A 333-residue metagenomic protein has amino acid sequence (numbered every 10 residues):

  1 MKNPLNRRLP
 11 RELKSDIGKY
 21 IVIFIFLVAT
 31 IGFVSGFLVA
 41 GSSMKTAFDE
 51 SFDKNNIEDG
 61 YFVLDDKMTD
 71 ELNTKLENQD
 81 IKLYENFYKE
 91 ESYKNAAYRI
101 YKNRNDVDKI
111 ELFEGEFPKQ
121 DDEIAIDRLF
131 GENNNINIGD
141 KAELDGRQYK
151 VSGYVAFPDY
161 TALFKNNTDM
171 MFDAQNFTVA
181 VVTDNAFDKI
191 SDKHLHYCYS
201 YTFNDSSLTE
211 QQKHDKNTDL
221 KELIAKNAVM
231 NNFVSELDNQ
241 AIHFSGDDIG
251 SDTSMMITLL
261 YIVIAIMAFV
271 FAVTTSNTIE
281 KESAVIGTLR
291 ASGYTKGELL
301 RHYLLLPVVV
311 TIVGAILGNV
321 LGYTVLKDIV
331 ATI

Functional and structural regions predicted by a protein language model:
K2-A268, N277, G297, A331-I333: Membrane transport/envelope proteins' first extracytoplasmic loop
R8-G18, F269-V308: Interfacial "coupling" helices/loops that link adjacent transmembrane helices in transporter permeases
D122, L300, V325: Active-site-flanking alpha-helical
N135-N137, K150, E282-V285, I316: Short loop/turn motifs at secondary-structure junctions
G139, G293, G318: Conserved G/P- and acidic residue-centered "switch" motifs that form tight phosphate/ATP-binding loops in soluble
R147, Y154-F157, A284, Y294 (+2 more regions): An acidic- and aromatic-residue-enriched active-site/binding cleft used to recognize and process polar
T258-A265, L289, G297, T311-G318 (+1 more regions): Membrane-embedded transmembrane helical bundles of large multi-pass transporters/channels
A272-N277, E282-A284, V308-I333: Small-residue-rich transmembrane alpha-helices
